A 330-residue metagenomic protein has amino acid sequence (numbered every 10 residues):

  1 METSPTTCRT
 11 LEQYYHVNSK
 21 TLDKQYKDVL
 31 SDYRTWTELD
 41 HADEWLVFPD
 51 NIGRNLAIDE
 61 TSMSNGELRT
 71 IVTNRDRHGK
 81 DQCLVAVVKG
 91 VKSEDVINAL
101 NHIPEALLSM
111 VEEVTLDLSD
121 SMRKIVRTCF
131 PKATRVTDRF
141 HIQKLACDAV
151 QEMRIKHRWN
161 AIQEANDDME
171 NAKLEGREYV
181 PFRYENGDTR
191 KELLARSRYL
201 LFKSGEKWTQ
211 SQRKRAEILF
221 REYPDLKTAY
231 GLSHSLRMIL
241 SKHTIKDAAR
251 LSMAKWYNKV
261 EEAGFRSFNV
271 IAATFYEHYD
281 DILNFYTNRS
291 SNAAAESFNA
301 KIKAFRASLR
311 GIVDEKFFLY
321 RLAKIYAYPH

Functional and structural regions predicted by a protein language model:
M1-T6, S241: Short, amphipathic alpha-helical "recognition" segments used to contact nucleic acids or chromatin
T10-K27: Short, basic interhelical loop/turn and adjoining N-cap of the next helix at nucleic-acid- or acidic-partner-contacting
K24-E113, D120-I125: RNase H-like nuclease fold core
S31, N65-E67, R75-D81, I97-N98 (+3 more regions): Acidic/histidine-rich catalytic cores and adjacent linkers of DNA breakage/strand-transfer/modification proteins
A57, T115, R135-T137: A structural signal for short, well-ordered beta-strand segments and their strand-loop junctions that often border
K132-D148: Inter-helix linker motif
A133-T134, H157-A161: Short, polar/flexible loop-turn hinges at active-site or ligand-entry regions and domain interfaces
C147-W159: Short, surface-exposed amphipathic charged segments that create phosphate/polyanion-binding patches used for binding
